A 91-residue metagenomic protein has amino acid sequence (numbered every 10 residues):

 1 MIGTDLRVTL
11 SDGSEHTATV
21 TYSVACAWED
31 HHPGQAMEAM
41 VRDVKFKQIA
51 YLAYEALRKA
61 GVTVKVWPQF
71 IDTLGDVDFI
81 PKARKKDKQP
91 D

Functional and structural regions predicted by a protein language model:
M1-H16, S23-D91: Charged interaction scaffolds used for protein-protein
